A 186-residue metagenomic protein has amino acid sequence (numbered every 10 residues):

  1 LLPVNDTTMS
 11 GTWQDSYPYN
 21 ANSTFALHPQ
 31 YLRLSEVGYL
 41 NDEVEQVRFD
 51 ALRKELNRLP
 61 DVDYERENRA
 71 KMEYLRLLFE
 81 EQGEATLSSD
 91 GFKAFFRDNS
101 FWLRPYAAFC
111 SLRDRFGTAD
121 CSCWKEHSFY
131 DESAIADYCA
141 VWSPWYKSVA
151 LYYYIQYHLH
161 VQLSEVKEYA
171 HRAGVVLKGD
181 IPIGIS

Functional and structural regions predicted by a protein language model:
L2-S186: Acidic/aromatic-lined carbohydrate-recognition and catalytic surfaces of CAZymes acting on diverse glycans
